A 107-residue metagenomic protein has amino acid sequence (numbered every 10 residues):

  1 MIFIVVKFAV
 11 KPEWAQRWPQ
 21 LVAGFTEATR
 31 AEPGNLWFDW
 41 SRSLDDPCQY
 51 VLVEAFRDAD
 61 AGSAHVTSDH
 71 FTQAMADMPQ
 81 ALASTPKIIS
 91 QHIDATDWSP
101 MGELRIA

Functional and structural regions predicted by a protein language model:
I2-A9, D39-V66: Short, well-ordered beta-strand segments in beta-rich or mixed alpha/beta enzyme and ligand-binding folds
I2-L36: N-terminal first-folded block
P12, Q20, N35, V51 (+2 more regions): Acidic/proline-rich low-complexity IDRs
E13-R17, P47, Q73: Residues that form or flank phosphate/diphosphate-binding pockets in enzymes that use nucleotide phosphates
W14-Q16, D60, T96: Residue-level signal for secondary-structure boundary sites
P19, G24, R42-S43, S68: Hydrophobic alpha-helical segments, principally membrane-spanning helices and signal/leader peptides
G24-L36, A55-S90: An amphipathic, aromatic/His-enriched active-site/gating alpha helix that lines ligand/cofactor pockets
S41-C48, A76-A107: Glycine-rich beta-strand-turn "strand-cap" elements at beta-sheet edges
